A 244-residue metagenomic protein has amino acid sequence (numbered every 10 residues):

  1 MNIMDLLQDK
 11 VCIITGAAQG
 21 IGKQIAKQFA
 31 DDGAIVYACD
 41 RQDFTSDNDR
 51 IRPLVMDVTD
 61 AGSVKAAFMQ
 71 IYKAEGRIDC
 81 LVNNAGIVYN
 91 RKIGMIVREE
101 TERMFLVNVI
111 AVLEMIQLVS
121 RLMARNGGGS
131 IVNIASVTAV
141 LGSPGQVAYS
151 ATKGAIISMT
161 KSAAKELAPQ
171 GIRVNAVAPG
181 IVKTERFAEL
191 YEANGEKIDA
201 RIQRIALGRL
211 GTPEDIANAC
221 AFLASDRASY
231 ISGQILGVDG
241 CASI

Functional and structural regions predicted by a protein language model:
K92-I93, E100-F105, R201: Substrate-binding pocket helix/loop in short-chain dehydrogenase/reductase
G94, L141-V147, P169-Q170, G208 (+2 more regions): Active-site loop immediately N-terminal to the catalytic Tyr-X3-Lys motif of short-chain dehydrogenase/reductase
I96, G142-S150, S162, L190: Active-site loop-to-helix junction immediately N-terminal to the catalytic Tyr of the SDR YXXXK motif in Rossmann-fold
L113, G128, R209-V238, S243: C-terminal substrate-recognition "lid" of short-chain dehydrogenase/reductases
I116, T152, T160: Active-site helix of classical SDR
R121, K165-P169, S229: Alpha-helical segment proximal to the catalytic Tyr-Lys
S136: Residue(s) in the substrate-gating loop at a strand-loop-helix junction that position the organic substrate next
